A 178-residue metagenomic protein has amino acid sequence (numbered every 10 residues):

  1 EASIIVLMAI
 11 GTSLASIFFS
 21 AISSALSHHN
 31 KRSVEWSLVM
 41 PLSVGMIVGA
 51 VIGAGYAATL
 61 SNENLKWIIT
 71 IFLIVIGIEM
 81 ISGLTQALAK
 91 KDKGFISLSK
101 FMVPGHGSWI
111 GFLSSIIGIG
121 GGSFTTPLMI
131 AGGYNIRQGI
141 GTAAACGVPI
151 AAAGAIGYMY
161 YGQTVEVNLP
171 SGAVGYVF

Functional and structural regions predicted by a protein language model:
E1-M8, S23-I116, L128-Q138, V148 (+2 more regions): Juxtamembrane transmembrane-helix boundary motif
I10-I17, A143, G147, F178: Short hydrophobic/aromatic, small-residue-rich stretches within specific transmembrane helices of secondary active
L14-L26: Hydrophobic, membrane-facing alpha-helical anchors
F19, A152-A153: Short arginine-rich
I119: Conserved, well-structured core segments that form the ligand-binding/active-site neighborhood of functional domains
F124-T125: Hydrophobic/aromatic end-of-helix segments at the C-terminal termini of transmembrane alpha-helices
